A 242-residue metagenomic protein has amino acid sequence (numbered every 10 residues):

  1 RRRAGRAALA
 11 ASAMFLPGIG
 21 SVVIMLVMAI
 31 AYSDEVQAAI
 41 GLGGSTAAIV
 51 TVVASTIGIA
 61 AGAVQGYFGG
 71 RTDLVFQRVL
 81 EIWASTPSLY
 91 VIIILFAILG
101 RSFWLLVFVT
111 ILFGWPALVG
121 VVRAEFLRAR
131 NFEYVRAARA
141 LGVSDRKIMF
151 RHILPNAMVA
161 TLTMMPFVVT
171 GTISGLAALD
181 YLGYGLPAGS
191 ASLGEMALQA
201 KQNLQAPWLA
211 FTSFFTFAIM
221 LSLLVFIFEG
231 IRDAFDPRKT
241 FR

Functional and structural regions predicted by a protein language model:
R2-S12, G44-S45, Q205-F211: Membrane-interface helix starts
G5-A8, S45, G69-Q77, L127-N131 (+1 more regions): Amphipathic cytosolic juxtamembrane alpha-helices at the membrane-cytosol interface of multi-pass membrane transporters
G5-R6, A10-L26: Membrane-water interface segments that mark the loop-to-transmembrane alpha-helix transition
S12-F15, A39, G43-V64, M220: Transmembrane alpha-helix signature in integral membrane proteins
V23-M28, D34-A38, I57, G66-R128 (+1 more regions): Generic hydrophobic transmembrane alpha-helix motif, especially the helices
G44-I57, R101, R146-A178: Transmembrane alpha-helices
A84, F96-I98, T110, E125-F126 (+2 more regions): Glycine-rich helix-loop "coupling/hinge" segments at transmembrane-helix boundaries in multipass transporters
F96-L99, F103, T110-F113, V159-F167 (+1 more regions): C-terminal transmembrane helix and the adjacent membrane-cytosol boundary/short C-terminal tail of inner/organellar
